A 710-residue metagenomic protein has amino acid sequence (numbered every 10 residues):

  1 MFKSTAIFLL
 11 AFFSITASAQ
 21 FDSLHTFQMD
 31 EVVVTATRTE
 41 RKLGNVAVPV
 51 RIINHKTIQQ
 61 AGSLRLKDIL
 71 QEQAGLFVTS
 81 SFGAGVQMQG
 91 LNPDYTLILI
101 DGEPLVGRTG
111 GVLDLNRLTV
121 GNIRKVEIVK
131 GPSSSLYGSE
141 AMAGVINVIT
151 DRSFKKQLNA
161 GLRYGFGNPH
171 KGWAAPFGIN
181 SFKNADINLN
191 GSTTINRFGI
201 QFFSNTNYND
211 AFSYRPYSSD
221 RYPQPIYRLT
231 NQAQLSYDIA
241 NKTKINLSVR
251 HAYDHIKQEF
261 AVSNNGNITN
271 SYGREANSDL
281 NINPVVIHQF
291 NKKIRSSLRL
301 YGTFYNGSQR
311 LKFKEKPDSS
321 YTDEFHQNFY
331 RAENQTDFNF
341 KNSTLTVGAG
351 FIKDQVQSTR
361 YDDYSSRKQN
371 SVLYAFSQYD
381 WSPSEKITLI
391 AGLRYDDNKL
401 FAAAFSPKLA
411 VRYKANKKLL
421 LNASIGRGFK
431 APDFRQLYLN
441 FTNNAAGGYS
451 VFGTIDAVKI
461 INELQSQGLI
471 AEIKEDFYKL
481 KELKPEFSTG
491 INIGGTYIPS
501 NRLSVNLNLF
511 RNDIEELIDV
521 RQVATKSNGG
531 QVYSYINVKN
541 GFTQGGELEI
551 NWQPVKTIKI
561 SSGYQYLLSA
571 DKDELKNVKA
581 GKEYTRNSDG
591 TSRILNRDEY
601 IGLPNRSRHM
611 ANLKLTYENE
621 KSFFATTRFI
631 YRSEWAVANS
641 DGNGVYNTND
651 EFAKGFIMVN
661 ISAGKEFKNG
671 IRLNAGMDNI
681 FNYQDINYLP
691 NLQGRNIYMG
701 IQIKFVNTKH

Functional and structural regions predicted by a protein language model:
F21-T26, G44-R51, Q59-R65, V78-G121 (+2 more regions): Flexible, glycine/serine/threonine-rich loop segments and coil->beta-strand junctions that form periplasmic-facing
S153-K155, T194-F198, A240-K242, N291-K293 (+13 more regions): Outer-membrane beta-barrel channels and translocator barrels
Q157-R274: Periplasmic-side early beta-strands and strand-to-turn transitions of outer-membrane beta-barrels
G161, S382-E385, N506-I514, G529-N639: Gram-negative outer-membrane beta-barrel transporters
N190-T194, S236-I239, G426, K559 (+1 more regions): Conserved C-terminal beta-signal and adjacent last beta-strands/turns of outer-membrane beta-barrel proteins
Q201-F203, Q232-I256, G273-F401, K414-N416 (+3 more regions): Face-selective signature of the C-terminal outer-membrane beta-barrel domain
H255, K399-A404, K418-G490, L509-Y533 (+2 more regions): Surface-exposed extracellular loop regions of Gram-negative outer-membrane beta-barrel proteins, predominantly
D323-Q335, K368, Y374-F376, L480-K484 (+3 more regions): Outer membrane beta-barrel strand-and-loop segments of large Gram-negative receptors, especially TonB-dependent
